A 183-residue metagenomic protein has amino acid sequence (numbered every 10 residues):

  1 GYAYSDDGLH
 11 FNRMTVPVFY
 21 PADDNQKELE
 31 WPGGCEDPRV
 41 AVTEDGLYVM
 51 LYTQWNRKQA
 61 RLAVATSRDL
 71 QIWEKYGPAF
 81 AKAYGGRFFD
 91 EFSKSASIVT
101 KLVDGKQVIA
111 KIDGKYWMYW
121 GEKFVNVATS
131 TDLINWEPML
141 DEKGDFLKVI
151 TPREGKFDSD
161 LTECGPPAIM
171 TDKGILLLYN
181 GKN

Functional and structural regions predicted by a protein language model:
G1-G33, A41-D160, I169-N183: Beta-rich carbohydrate-recognition and catalytic domains
